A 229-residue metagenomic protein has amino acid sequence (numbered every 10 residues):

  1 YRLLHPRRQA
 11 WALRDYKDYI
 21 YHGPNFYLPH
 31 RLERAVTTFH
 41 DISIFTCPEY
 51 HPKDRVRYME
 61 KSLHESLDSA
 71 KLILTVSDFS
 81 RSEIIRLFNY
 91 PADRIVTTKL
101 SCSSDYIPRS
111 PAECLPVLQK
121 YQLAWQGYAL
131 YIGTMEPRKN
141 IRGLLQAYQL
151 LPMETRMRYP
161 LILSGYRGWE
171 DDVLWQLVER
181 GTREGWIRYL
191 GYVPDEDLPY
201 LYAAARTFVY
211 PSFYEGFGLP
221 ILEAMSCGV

Functional and structural regions predicted by a protein language model:
Y1-V229: Carbohydrate transferase catalytic cores enriched for Leloir-type hexosyltransferases
